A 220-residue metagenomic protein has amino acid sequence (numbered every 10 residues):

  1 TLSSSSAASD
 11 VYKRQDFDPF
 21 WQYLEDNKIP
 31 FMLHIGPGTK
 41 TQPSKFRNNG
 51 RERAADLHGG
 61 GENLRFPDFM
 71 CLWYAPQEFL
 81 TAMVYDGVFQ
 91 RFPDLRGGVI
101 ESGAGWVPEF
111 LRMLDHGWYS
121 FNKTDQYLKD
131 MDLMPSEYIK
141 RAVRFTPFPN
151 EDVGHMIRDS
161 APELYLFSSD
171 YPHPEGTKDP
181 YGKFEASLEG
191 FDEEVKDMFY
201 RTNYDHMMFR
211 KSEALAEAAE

Functional and structural regions predicted by a protein language model:
T1-A8, Y12: Single conserved hydrophobic/aromatic residue that forms the stacking wall/gate of nucleotide- or nucleobase-binding
S9, I29, H34-G38, S102-G105 (+2 more regions): Active-site beta-loop-alpha junctions enriched in small/polar residues
K13-P19: Charged helix-capping and loop-helix junction motifs
P19-D26, G87, A186: Alpha-helical scaffolding segments of alpha/beta enzyme cores, especially the outer helices of TIM-barrel or partial
N27-I29, P93-R96, P135-V143, E163-Y165: Short, well-ordered coil/turn segments that N-cap beta-strands
T39-C71, G117-I139: Active-site gating loops and adjacent loop-to-helix segments of metal-dependent hydrolytic enzymes
L57, M70, Y74-E78, P108: C-terminal active-site-proximal or functional interface alpha/beta core segments in diverse enzymes
D86-G87, L95, W106, T124 (+4 more regions): Mid-to-C-terminal alpha-helical segments outside catalytic/metal-binding sites
